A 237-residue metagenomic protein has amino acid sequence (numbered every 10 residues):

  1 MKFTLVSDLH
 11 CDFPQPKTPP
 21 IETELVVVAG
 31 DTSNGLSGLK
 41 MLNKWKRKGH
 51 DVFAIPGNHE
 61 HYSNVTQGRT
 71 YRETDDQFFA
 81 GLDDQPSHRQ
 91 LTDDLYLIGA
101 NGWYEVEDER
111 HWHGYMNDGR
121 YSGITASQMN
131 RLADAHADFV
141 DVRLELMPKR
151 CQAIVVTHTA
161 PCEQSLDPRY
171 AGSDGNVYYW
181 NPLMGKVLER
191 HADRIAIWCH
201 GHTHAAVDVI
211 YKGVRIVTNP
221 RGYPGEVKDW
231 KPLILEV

Functional and structural regions predicted by a protein language model:
M1-I55, E60-T70, G123-A126: N-terminal active-site segment of His-dependent metallophosphoesterases
M1-T4, H88-G99, C151-Q152, I210-R215: Beta-strand-turn-beta hairpins that frame and shape the catalytic cleft of phosphate-ester-processing enzymes
L5-S7, V26-D31, F53-N58, D84-S87 (+3 more regions): Active-site neighborhood of phospho(di)ester-bond hydrolases with catalytic His/Asp-centered motifs
H10-P16, S33-L39, H59-T66, R89-L91 (+5 more regions): Active-site environment of divalent metal-dependent phosphoester hydrolases
P20-I21, N43-G49, M147, L188-D193 (+1 more regions): Short, conserved loop/helix-junction motifs that constitute active-site signature segments in enzyme catalytic cores
N64-H88: Glycine/small-residue-rich loop that forms an oxyanion/phosphate-binding "nest" at active or ligand-binding sites
L91-D93, N176-Y178, P182-A196, H204-V237: Binuclear metal-dependent phosphoesterase catalytic core
I98-G175: Active-site-proximal loop/helix segment associated with metal-binding centers of metalloenzymes
